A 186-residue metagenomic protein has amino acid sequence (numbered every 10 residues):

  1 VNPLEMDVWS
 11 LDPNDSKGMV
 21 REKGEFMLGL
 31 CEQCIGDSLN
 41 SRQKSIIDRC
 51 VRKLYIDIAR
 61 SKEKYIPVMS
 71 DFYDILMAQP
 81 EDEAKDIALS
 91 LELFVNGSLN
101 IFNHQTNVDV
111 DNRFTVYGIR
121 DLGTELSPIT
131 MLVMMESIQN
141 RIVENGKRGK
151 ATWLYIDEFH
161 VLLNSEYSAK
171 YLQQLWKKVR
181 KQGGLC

Functional and structural regions predicted by a protein language model:
P3-G184: P-loop NTPase motor domains
